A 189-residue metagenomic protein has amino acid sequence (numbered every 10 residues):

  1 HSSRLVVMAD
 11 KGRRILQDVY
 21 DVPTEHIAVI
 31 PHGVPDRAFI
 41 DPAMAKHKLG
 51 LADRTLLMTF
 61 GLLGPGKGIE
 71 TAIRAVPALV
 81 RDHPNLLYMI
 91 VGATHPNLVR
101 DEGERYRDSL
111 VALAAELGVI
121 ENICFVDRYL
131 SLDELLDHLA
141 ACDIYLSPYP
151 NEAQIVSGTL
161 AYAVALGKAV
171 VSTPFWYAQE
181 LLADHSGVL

Functional and structural regions predicted by a protein language model:
S3, D137-Q154, K168: Acidic donor-binding loop of glycosyltransferase active sites
V6, L51-K67, I73-V76, M89: Conserved donor-binding/catalytic core segment of Leloir-type glycosyltransferases
K11, G33, T94: Carbohydrate-associated surface elements
F39-L51: A short helix/loop element that forms part of the nucleotide-sugar donor recognition site in Leloir-type
E102-Y129, D133: Nucleotide-activated donor-binding/catalytic signature segment of Leloir-type glycosyltransferases, i.e., the conserved
F125-C142, A165, Q179: Short acidic alpha-helix that forms the nucleotide-activated donor recognition element in Leloir-type transferases
D133, S147-A161, T173-L182: Nucleotide-sugar-dependent
V164-A165, A169-S172: Short hydrophobic beta-strand element within catalytic cores of glycosyltransferases and related nucleotide-activated
